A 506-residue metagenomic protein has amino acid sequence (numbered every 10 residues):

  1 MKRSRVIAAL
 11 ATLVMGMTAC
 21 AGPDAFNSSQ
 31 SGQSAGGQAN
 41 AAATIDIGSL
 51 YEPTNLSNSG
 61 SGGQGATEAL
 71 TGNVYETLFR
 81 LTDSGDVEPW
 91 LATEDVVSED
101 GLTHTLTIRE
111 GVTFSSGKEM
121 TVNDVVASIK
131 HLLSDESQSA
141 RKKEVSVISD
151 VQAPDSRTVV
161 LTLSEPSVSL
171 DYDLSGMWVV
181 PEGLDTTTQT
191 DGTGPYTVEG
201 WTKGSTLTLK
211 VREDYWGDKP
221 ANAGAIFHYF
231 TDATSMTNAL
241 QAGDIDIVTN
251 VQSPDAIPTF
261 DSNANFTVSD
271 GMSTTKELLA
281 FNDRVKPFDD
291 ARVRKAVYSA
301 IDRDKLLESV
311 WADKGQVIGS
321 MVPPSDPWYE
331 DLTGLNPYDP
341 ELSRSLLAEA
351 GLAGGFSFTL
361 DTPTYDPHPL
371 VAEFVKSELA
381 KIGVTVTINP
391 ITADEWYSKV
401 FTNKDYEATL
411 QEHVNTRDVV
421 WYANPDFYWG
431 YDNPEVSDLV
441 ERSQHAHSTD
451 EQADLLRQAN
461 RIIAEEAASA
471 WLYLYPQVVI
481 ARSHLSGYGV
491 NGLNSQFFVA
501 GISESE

Functional and structural regions predicted by a protein language model:
G48-E99, D191-G192: N-terminal lobe/hinge region of extracytoplasmic solute-binding protein
D100-T103, T107, A140-G183: Surface-exposed binding/hinge segments that line and control ligand-binding clefts or catalytic entry sites
T121-S128, S156-T162, G194-P195, N222-G224 (+4 more regions): Alpha-helical secondary-structure segments
S169-P220, G224, T234: Gly/Pro-rich hinge or "lid" segments in bacterial periplasmic/extracellular proteins
E213-P258: Ligand-site clamp/hinge motif
A312-E349, P367-L370: Structural transition elements
T387-E395, V420-S483, E506: Extracytoplasmic/peripheral linker and loop segments enriched in polar/acidic and small residues with frequent Thr/Pro
V479-E506: Long beta-strand-rich cores associated with HINT superfamily self-processing modules
